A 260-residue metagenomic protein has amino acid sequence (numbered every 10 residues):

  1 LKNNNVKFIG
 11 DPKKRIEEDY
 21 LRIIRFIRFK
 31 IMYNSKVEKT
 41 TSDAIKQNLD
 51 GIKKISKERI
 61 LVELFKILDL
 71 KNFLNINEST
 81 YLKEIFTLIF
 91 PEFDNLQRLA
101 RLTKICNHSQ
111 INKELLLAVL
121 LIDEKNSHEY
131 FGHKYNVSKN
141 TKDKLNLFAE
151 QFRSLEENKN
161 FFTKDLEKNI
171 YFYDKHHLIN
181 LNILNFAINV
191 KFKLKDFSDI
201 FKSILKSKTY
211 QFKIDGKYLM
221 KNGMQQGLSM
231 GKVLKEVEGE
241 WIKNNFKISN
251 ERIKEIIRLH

Functional and structural regions predicted by a protein language model:
L1-H133, L228-S229, V233, V237 (+2 more regions): Glycine- and charge-enriched loop/helix tracts that form the active or gating conduit in phosphate/cation-handling
L1-K7, K14, I183-S198: Conserved, surface-exposed functional patches that form binding/active-site neighborhoods
K46-R59, G132-S154, S203-Y210, L259-H260: Short, mixed-charge aromatic SLiMs
K66-I89, N169-K193: Structured, non-catalytic alpha/beta "coupling" segments that mediate domain-domain communication and provide generic
L99-F192: Divalent metal-dependent catalytic cores for phosphoryl transfer on phosphate-bearing substrates
A149, L219, G223, N244: Hydrophobic, well-ordered secondary-structure elements that form the walls of internal hydrophobic environments
F192-K235: C-terminal accessory/binding modules appended to enzymatic or scaffolding proteins
